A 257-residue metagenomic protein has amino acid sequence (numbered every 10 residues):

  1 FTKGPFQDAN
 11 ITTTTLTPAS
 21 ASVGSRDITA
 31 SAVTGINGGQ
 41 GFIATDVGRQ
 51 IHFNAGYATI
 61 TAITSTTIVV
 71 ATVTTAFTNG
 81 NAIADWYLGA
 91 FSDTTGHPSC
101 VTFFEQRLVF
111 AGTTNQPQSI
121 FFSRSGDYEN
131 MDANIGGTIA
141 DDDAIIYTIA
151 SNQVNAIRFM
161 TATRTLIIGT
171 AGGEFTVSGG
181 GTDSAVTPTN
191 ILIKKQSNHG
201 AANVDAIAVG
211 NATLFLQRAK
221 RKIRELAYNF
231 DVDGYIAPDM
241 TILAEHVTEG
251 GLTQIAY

Functional and structural regions predicted by a protein language model:
F1-A82, T241-L243: Autoprocessing Asn-cyclization modules and mimics
F1-T12, Y87-R107, G112-Y257: Beta-propeller and closely related beta-pinwheel folds
